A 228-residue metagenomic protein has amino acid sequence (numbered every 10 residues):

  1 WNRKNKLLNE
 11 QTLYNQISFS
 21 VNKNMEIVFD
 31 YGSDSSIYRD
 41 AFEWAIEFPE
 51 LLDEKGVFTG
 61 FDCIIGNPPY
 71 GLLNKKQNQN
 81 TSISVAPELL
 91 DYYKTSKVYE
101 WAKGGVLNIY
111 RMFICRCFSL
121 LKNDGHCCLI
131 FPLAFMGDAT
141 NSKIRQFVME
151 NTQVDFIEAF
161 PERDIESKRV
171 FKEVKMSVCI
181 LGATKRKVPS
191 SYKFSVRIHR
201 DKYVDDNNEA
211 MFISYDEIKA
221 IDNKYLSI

Functional and structural regions predicted by a protein language model:
W1-E43, D53-C63, K75: Basic, amphipathic N-terminal segments
E43-I228: Signature of N6-adenine DNA methyltransferases within the class I
